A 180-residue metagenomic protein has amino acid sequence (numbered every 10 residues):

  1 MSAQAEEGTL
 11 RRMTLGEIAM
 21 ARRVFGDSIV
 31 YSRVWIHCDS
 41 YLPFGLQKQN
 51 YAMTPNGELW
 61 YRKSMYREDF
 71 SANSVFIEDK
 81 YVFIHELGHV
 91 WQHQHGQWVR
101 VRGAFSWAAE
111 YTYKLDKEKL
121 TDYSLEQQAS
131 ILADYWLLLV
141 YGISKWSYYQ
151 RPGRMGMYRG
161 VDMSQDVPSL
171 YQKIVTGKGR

Functional and structural regions predicted by a protein language model:
M1-Q49, M65, V161: Hydrophobic or amphipathic, alpha-helical segments that drive membrane association/targeting
A3-A5, M13-E17, R22, I29 (+2 more regions): Metalloprotease/metallohydrolase-associated module, dominated by Zn2+-dependent proteases
E17, F83-L87: Structural preference for long, well-ordered alpha-helical segments in enzyme cores
D27, Q49-Y51, Y61-I84, L120-T121: Short pre-active-site segment immediately N-terminal to the catalytic Zn-binding motif
P43, E68, L138: Flexible, glycine-rich phosphate/dinucleotide-binding loops and adjacent beta-alpha linkers at cofactor/substrate
G45-N56, W60-K63, Q94-V99: Conserved alpha-helical segments that form or flank metal/cofactor-binding pockets of metalloenzymes
E86-A104: Catalytic Zn2+-binding segment of zinc metalloproteases
